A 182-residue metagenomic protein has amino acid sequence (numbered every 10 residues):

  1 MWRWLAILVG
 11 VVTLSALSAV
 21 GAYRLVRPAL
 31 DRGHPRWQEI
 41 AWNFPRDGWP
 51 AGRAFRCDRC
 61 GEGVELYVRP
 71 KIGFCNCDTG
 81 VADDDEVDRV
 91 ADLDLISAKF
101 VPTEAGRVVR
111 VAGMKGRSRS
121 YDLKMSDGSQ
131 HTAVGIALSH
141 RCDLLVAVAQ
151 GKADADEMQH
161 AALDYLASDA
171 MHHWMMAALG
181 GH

Functional and structural regions predicted by a protein language model:
W4-R24: Hydrophobic membrane-insertion alpha-helices, especially the h-region of bacterial N-terminal signal peptides
Y23-I40: Ser/Thr/Pro/Gly-rich low-complexity linker/stalk segments immediately outside membranes or between
A41-D88: Secretory pathway targeting signatures of secreted, lumenal, and periplasmic proteins
R69-G73, L123-G128, L138-C142, V148-D154: Short, flexible beta-strand-to-coil junctions
D83-A105: Long, charged/polar, surface-exposed segments that mediate recognition or autoinhibition
A98-H140: Signature of long, low-cysteine stretches enriched in small and polar/charged residues
R141-H182: Surface-exposed amphipathic alpha-helical segments
